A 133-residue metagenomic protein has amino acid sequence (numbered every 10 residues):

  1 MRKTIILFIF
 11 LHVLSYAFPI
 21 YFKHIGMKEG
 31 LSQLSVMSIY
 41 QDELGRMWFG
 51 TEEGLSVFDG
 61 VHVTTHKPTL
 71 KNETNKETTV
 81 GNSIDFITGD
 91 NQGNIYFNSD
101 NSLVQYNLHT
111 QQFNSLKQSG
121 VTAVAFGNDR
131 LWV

Functional and structural regions predicted by a protein language model:
M1-V133: Carboxylate-rich, polar loop motifs that coordinate divalent cations or form catalytic acidic clusters
